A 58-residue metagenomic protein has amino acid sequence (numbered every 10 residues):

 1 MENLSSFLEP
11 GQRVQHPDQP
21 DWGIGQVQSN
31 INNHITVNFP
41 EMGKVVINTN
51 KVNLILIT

Functional and structural regions predicted by a protein language model:
N3-T58: Basic/aromatic-rich interaction segments and small domains that mediate binding to polyanionic partners
